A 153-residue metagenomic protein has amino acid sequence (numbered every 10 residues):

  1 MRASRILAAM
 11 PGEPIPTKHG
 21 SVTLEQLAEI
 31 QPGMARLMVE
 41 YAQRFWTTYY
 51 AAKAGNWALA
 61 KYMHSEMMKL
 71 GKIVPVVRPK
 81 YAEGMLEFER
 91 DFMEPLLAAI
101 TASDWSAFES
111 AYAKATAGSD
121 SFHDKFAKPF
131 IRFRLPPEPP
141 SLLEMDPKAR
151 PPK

Functional and structural regions predicted by a protein language model:
R2-K153: C-terminal-biased regions
